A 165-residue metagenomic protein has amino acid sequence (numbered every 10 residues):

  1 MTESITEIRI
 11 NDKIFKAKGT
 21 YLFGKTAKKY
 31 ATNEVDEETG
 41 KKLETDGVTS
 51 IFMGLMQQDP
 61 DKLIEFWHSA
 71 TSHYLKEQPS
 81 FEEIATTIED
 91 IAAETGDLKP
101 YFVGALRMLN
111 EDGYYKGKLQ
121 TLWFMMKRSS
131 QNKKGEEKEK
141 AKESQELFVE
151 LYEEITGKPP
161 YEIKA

Functional and structural regions predicted by a protein language model:
M1-I14, K42-M53, D61, H73-A165: Charged interaction scaffolds used for protein-protein
M1-K41: N-terminal leader/targeting peptides and immediately adjacent processing regions
G19, H68-T71: Generic secondary-structure microfeatures
G19-F23, L63, Y101: Alpha-helical structural motif
M56: Active-site nucleophile-His-acid catalytic modules used for acyl/amide transfer and hydrolysis across diverse enzymes
D59-S69: Elongated alpha-helical scaffolds
